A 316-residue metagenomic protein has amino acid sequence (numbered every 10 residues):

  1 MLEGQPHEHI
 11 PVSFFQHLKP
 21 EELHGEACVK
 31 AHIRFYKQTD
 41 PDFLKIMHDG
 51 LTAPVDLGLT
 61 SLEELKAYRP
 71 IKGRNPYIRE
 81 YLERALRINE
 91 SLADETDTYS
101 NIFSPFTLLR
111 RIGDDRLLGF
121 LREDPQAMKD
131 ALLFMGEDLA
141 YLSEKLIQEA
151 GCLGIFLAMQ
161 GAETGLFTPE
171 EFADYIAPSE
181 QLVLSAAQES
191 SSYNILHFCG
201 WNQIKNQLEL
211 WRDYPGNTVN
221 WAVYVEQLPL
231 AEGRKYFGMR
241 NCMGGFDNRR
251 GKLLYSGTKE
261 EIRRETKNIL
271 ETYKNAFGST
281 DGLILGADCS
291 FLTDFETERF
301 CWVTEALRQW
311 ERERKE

Functional and structural regions predicted by a protein language model:
M1-A31, D42-I46, K72-E316: Active-site loop segments of alpha/beta catalytic cores
H24-K30, P54-L62: Glycine-rich loop at the start of a catalytic domain that most often binds anionic cofactors/ligands
R34, T39-P41, D49: An N-terminal, globular interaction/scaffold subdomain
I46, G50-L51, L57: N-terminal start-of-domain structural block
L62-P70: Active-site gating loops and adjacent loop-to-helix segments of metal-dependent hydrolytic enzymes
